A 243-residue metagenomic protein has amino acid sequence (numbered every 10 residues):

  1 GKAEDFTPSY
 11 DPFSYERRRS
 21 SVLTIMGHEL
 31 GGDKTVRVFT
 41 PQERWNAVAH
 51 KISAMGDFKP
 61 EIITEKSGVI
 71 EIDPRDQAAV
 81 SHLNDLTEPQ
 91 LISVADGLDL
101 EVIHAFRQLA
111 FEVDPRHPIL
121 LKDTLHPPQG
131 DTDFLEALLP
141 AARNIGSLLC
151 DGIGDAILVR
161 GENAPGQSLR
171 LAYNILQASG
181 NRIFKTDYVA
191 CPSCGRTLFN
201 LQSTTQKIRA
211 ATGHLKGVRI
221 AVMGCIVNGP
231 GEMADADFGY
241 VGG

Functional and structural regions predicted by a protein language model:
G1-G27, D76-M223: Catalytic alpha/beta core domains of metabolic enzymes, predominantly
G1-K66: A mid-to-C-terminal "edge-of-domain" accessory segment
L30-G32, I63-E65, L83-E88, M233-A234: Flexible, charged surface loops at secondary-structure boundaries
G32-K34, R44, V48-K51, N200-G243: C-terminal accessory/binding modules appended to enzymatic or scaffolding proteins
K34-A47, V69-R75, H126-L138: Active-site mouth loops of central-metabolism enzymes
S53, L109, A137, A236-D237: Short, glycine/charged-enriched secondary-structure capping and boundary segments
A54, K59, K66-A78, D237: Active-site regions of enzymes building and remodeling cell-envelope glycoconjugates
E71, I157-L158, Y240: Conserved beta-strand positions in the central sheet of alpha/beta enzyme cores
